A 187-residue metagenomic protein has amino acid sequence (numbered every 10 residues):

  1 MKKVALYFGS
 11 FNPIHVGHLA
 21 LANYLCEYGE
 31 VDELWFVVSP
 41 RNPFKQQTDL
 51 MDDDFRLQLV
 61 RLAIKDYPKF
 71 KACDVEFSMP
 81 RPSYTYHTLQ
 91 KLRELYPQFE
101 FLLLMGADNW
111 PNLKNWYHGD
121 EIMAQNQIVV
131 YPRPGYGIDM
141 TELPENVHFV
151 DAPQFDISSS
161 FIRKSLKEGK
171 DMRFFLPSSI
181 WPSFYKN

Functional and structural regions predicted by a protein language model:
M1-N187: Nucleotidyltransferase catalytic core that binds NTPs
